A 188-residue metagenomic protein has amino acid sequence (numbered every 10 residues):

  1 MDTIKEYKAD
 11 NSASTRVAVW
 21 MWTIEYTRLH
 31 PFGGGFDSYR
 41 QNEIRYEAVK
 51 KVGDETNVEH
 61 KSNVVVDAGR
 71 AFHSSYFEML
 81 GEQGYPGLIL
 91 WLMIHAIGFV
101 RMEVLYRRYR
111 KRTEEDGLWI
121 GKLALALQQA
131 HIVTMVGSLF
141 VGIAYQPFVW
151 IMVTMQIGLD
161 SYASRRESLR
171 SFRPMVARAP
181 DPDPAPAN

Functional and structural regions predicted by a protein language model:
D2-M21, F32-Q83, Y106-T113: Long extracytoplasmic/lumenal interhelical loops at the membrane interface of multi-pass membrane proteins
T27: Conserved short C-terminal alpha-helix that flanks the catalytic cleft of nucleotide-sugar-dependent
R70-A71, F140-W150: Membrane-interface catalytic loops of GT-C/OST-like multi-pass glycosylation enzymes that act
L80-G84, I143-Q146: Membrane-interface micro-motifs in multi-pass membrane enzymes
E82-H131, M155-Q156, S161: Hydrophobic transmembrane alpha-helices and their immediate junctions
I120-G121, S161-N188: Transmembrane signal-anchor hairpin modules in multi-pass inner-membrane enzymes, especially those that act on
Q146-S168: Hydrophobic alpha-helical transmembrane segments and immediately flanking/interface helices in integral membrane
